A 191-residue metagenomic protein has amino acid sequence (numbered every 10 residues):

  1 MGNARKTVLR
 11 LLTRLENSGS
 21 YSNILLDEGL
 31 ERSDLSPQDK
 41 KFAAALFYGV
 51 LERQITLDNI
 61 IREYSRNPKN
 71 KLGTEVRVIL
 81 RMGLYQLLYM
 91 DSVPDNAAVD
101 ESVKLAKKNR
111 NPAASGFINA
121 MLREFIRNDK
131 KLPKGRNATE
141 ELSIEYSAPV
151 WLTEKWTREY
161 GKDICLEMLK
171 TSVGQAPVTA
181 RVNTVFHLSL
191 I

Functional and structural regions predicted by a protein language model:
M1-I191: Class I Rossmann-like S-adenosyl-L-methionine
